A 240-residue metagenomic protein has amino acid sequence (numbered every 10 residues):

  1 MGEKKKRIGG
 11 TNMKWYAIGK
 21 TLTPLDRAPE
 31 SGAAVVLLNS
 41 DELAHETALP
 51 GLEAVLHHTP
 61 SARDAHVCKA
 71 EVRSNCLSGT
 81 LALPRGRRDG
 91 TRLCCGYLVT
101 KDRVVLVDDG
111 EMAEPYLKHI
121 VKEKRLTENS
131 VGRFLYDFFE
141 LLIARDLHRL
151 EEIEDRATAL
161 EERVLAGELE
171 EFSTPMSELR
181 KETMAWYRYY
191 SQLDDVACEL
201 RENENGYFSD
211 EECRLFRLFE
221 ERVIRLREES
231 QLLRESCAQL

Functional and structural regions predicted by a protein language model:
M1-G2, A238: Short intrinsically disordered, low-complexity coil segments enriched in acidic
G2-S209, L218, R222-R225, L232: Peripheral, non-transmembrane regulatory/ligand-interaction domains of membrane transport proteins
L233-L240: Short, intrinsically disordered, charge-balanced linker/junction segments flanking boundaries in proteins
